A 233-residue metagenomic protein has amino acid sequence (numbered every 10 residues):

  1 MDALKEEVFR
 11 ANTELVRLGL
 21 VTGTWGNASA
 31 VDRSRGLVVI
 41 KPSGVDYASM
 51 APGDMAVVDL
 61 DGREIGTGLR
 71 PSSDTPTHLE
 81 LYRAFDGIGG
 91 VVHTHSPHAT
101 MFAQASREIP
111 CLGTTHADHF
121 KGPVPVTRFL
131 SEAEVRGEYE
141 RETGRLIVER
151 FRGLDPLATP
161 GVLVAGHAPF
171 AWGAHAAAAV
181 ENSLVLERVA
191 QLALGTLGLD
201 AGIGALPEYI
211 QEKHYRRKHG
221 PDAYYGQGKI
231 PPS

Functional and structural regions predicted by a protein language model:
M1-S233: Glycine-rich flexible loops
